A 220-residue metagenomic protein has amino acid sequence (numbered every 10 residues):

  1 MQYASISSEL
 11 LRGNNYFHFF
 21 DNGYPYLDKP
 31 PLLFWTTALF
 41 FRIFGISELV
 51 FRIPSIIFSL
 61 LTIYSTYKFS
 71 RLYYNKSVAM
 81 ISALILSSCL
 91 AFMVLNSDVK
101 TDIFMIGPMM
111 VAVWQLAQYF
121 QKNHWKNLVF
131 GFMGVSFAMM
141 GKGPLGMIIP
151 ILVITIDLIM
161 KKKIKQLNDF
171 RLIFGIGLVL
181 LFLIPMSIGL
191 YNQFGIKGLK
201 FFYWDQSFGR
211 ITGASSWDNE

Functional and structural regions predicted by a protein language model:
Q2-P25, L32, L39, G209 (+1 more regions): Extracytosolic helix-loop segments that constitute the early lumenal/periplasmic catalytic or substrate-binding loops
Y3-S8, Y119, G134, G141 (+1 more regions): Transmembrane-lumen/periplasm boundary regions of multi-pass, lipid-linked membrane glycan transferases
P31-W35, F44-L61: Loop-to-helix entry region of an early transmembrane alpha helix in multi-pass inner-membrane enzymes
I53-Y73, V111: Transmembrane-helix motifs of polytopic, lipid-linked glycan transferases
T66-S88: Transmembrane-helix signature of polytopic, membrane-embedded enzymes that assemble or transfer cell-envelope glycans
S77, A112-L128: Membrane-interface transmembrane helices that cradle and orient dolichyl/undecaprenyl
A91-F104: Short acidic/glycine- and proline-prone juxtamembrane loop motifs at membrane-interface regions of multi-pass membrane
V94, N127-K142: Membrane-interface alpha helices of multi-pass inner-membrane proteins
